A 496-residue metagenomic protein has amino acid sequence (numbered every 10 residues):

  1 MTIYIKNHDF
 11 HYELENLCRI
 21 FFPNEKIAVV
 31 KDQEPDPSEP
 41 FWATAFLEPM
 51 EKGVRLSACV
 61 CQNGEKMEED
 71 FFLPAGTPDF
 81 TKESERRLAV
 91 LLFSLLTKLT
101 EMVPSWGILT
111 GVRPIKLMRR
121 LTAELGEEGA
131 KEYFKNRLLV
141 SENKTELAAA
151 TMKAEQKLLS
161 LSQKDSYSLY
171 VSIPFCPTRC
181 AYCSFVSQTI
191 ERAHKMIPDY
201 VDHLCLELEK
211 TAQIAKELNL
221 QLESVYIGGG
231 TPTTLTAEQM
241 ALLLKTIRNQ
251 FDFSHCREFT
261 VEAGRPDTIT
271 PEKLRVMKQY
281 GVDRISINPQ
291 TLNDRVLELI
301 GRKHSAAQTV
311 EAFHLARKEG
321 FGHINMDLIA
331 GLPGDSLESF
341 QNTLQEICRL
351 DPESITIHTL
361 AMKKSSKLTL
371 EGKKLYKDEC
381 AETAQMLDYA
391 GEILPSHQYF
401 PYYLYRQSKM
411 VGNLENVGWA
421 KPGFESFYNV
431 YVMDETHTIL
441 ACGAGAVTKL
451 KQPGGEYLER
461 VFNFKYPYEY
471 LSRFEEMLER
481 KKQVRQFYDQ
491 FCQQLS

Functional and structural regions predicted by a protein language model:
M1-E127, Y133-N136, L204, P422-S496: Radical SAM enzyme core and accessory elements
A28-K31, P37-P40, S365-C442: A C-terminal junction/extension of Radical SAM enzymes
L56-A58, V171, I287: Short beta-strand motif preference
L99-V103, A123-L169, L218-N219: N-terminal [4Fe-4S]-dependent radical SAM core
S166-V201: Canonical Radical SAM [4Fe-4S] cluster-binding loop centered on the CxxxCxxC motif and its immediate flanking residues
S172, S286, I355-T359, V430 (+1 more regions): Beta-strand scaffold of nucleotide-dependent catalytic cores
S187-A390: Conserved non-cysteine loop/helix-boundary elements of the Radical SAM core domain that shape
L220-G229, Q239, M410-N416, E479-S496: Amphipathic, soluble alpha/beta structural segments
